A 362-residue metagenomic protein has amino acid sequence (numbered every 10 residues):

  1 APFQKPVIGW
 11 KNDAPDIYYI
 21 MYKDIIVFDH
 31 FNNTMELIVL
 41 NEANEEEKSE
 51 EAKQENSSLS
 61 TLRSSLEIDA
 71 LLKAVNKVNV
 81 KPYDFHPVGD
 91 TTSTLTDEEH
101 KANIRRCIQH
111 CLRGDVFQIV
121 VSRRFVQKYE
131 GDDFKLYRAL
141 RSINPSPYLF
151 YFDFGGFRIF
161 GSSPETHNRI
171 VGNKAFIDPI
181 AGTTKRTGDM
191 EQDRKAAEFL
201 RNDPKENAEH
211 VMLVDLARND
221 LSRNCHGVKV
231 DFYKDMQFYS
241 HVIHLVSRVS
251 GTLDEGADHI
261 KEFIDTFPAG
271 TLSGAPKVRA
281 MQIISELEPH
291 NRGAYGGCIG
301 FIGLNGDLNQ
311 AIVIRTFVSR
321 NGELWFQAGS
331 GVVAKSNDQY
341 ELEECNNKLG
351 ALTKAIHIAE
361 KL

Functional and structural regions predicted by a protein language model:
A1-L362: Extended alpha-helical targeting/anchoring segments, especially N-terminal organellar/secretory targeting helices
